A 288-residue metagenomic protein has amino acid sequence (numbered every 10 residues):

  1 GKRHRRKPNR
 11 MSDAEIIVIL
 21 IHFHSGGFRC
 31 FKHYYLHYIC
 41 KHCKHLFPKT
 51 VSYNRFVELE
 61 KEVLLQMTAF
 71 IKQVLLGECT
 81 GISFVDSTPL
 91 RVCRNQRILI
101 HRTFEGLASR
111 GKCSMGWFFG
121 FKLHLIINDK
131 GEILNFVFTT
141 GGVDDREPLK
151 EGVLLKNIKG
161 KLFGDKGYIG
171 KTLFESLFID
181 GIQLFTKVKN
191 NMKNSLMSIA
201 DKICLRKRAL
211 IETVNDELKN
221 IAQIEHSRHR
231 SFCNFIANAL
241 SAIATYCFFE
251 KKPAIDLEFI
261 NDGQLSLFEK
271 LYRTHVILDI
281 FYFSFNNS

Functional and structural regions predicted by a protein language model:
G1-S288: Short alpha-helical elements
